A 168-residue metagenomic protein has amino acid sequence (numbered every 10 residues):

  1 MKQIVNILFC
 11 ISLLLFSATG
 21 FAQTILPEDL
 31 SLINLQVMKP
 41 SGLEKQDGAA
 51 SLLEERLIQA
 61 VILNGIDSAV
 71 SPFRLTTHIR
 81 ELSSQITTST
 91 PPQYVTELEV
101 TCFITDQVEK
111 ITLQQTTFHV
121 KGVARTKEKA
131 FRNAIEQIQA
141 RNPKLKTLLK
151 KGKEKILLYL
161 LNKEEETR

Functional and structural regions predicted by a protein language model:
M1-F9: Bacterial N-terminal signal peptides that target proteins for export
I11, A18-E55, K151-R168: A structural "domain/chain start" motif
L32-P40, L63-I79: Short beta-strand->alpha-helix linker/helix-N-cap micro-motif that forms a surface specificity/interaction loop
T76-K127, F131: Amphipathic beta-strand/beta-sheet edge segments enriched in Tyr/Trp
T112-Q115, H119-R168: C-terminal/domain-edge helix-coil "capping" segments
